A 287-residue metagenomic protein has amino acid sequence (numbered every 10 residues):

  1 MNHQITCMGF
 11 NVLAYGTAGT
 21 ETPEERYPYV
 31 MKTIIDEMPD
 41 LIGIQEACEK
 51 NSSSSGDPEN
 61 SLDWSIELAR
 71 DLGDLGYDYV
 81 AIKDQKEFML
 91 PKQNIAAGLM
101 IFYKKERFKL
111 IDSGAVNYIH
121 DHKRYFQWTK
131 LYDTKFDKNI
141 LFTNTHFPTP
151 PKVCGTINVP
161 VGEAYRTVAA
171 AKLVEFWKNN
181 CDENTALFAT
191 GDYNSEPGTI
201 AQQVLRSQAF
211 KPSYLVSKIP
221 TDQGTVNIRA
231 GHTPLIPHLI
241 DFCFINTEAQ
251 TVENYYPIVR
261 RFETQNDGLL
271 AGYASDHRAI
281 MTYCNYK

Functional and structural regions predicted by a protein language model:
M1-P23, E163: N-terminal active-site segment of His-dependent metallophosphoesterases
H3-T6, W64, I95-G98, K123-Q127 (+6 more regions): Residues that flank catalytic or metal-binding motifs in active/ligand-binding sites
T6-V12, V30-S61, F102, T129 (+4 more regions): Active-site beta-strand/loop signature of hydrolases that rely on acidic residues for catalysis
A14-G19, G114-I119, F147-R166: Surface-exposed cleft-lining segments at the edges of enzyme active sites
A14-T17, E49-S52, F88-M89, K123 (+4 more regions): Active-site environment of divalent metal-dependent phosphoester hydrolases
T20-T33: Glycine-rich, highly charged phosphate/nucleotide-binding loops
P23, L41, A47-T149, T251 (+1 more regions): Structured beta-strand-rich core segments of catalytic domains in phosphoester-bond hydrolases
R107, D112-G114, K130, K178-F188 (+1 more regions): Metal-dependent phosphoester-hydrolase catalytic domains
